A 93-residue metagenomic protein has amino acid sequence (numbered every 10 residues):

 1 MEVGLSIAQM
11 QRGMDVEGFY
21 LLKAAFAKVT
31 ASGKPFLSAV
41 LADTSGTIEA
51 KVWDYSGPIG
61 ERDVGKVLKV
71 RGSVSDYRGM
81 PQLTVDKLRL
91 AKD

Functional and structural regions predicted by a protein language model:
M1-V16: OB-fold nucleic-acid-binding modules
Y20: Non-catalytic, usually N-terminal nucleic-acid engagement modules in DNA/RNA processing proteins
A25-P35, G46-D93: OB-fold single-stranded nucleic acid-binding module
S38-D43: Short, acidic/hydrophobic/Gly-rich beta-strand patch recurrent on exposed beta strands that often constitutes part
